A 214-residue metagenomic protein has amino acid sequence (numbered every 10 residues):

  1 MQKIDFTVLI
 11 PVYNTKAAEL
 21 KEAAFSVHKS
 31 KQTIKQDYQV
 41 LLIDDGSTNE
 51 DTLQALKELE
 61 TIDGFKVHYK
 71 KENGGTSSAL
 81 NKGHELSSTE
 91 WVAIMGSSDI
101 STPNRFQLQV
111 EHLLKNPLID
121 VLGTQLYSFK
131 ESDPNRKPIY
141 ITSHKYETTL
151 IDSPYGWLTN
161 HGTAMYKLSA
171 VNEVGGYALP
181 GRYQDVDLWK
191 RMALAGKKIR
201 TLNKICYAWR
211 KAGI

Functional and structural regions predicted by a protein language model:
I4-T7, S26, Q39, D187: Cell-envelope/extracellular polymer assembly enzymes that use nucleotide-activated donors
T15-K31: Short, well-formed alpha-helical segments that are part of the catalytic scaffolds of diverse glycosyltransferases
D44-L53, G96: A conserved acidic beta->alpha catalytic loop
K70-S87, L108: Glycine-rich, basic loop-to-helix element that forms the pyrophosphate-binding segment of sugar-nucleotide handling
V92: Short aromatic/hydrophobic "clamp" motif used to bind/position activated sugar donors
N104-K137: Conserved donor NDP-sugar-binding/catalytic core segment of glycosyltransferases
Q125, I139-W157: Short, flexible, basic/aromatic active-site loop/helix in glycosyltransferases
T149-I214: Conserved nucleotide-sugar donor-binding catalytic segment
